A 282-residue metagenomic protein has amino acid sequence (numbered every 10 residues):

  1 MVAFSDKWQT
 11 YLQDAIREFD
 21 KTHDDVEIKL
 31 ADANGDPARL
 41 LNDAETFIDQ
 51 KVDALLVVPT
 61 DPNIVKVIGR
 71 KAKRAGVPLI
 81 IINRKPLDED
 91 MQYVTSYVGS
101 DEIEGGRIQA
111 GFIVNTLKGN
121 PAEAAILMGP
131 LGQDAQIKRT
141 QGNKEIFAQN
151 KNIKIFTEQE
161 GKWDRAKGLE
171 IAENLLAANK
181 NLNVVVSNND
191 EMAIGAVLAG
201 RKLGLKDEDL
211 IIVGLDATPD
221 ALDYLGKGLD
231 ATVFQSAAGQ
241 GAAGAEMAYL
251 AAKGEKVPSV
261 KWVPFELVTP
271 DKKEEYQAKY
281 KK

Functional and structural regions predicted by a protein language model:
M1-K282: A residue-level marker of the well-folded mature domains of exported/periplasmic proteins
